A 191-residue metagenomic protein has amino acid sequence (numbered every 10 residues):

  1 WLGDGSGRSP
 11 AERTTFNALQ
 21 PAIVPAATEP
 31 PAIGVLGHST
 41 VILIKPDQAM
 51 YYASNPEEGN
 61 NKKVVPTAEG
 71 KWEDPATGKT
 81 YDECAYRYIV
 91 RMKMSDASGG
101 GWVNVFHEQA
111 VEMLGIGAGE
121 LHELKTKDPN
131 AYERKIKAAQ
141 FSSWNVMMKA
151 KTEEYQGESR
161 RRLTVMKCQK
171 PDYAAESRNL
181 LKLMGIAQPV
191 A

Functional and structural regions predicted by a protein language model:
W1-A191: Primarily single-stranded nucleic-acid-binding OB-fold modules
